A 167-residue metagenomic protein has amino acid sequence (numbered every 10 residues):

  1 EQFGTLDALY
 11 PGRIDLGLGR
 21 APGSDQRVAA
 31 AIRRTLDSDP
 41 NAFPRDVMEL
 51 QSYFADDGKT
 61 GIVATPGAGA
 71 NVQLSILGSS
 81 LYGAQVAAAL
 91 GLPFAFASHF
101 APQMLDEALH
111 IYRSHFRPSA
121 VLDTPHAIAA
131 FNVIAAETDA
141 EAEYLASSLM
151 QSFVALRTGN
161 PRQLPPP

Functional and structural regions predicted by a protein language model:
E1-P167: N-terminal glycine-rich cofactor-binding segment that shapes the pocket for flavin-like pterin cofactors
